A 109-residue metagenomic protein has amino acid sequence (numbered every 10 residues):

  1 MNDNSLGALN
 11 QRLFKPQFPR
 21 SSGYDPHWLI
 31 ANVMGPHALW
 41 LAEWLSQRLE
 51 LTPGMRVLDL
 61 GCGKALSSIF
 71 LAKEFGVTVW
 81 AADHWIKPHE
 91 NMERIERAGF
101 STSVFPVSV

Functional and structural regions predicted by a protein language model:
M1-P26: N-terminal, positively charged/glycine-rich alpha-helical extensions of SAM-dependent methyltransferases
L13-F18, L39-W40, G63-S67: Short hydrophobic/aromatic-rich motifs at helix boundaries and adjacent loops
Y24-D25, E50-L51, E74: Generic signal for short, ordered secondary-structure residues within or immediately flanking folded domains
Y24-H37: Class I SAM-dependent methyltransferase Rossmann-like catalytic core, especially the SAM/SAH-binding loop
H27, A42, S68: Generic structural marker for isolated residues within well-ordered, non-membrane alpha-helices of soluble domains
G35-P53: Conserved alpha-helix/loop element of class I SAM-dependent methyltransferases that forms part of the SAM/SAH-binding
L58-L60, K64-V109: Class I SAM-dependent methyltransferase SAM/SAH-binding core
